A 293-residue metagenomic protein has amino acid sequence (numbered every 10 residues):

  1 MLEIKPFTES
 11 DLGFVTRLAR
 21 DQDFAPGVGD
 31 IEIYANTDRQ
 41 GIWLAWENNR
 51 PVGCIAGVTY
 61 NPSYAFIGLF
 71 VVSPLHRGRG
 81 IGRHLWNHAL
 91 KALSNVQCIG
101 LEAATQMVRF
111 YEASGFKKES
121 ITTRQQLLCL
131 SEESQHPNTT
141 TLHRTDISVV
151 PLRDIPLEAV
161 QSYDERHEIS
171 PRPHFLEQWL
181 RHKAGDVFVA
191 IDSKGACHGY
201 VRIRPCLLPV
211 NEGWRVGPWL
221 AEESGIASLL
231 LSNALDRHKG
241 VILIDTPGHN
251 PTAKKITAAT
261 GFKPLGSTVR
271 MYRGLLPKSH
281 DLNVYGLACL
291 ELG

Functional and structural regions predicted by a protein language model:
R17-G29, Y163-H174: Helix-loop element at the rim of GNAT/NAT acetyltransferase active sites that forms part of the acceptor-substrate
G27, E32-G53, Y64-F66, C98 (+2 more regions): A short helix-loop-beta-strand connector motif used in the catalytic cores of GNAT acetyltransferases and, in some
L44, R50-T59, A65-V71, V189 (+2 more regions): Conserved beta-strand in the GNAT
V72, G78-K91, A113, E223-D236 (+1 more regions): Conserved acetyl-CoA-binding loop-helix of GNAT-fold acetyltransferases
W86-E102, I121-Q126: Glycine/small-residue-rich loop that forms an oxyanion/phosphate-binding "nest" at active or ligand-binding sites
A103, F116-P137, P218-L220, V241-G293: Active-site/acyl-donor-binding loops of N-acyltransferases
F116-R215: Amide-forming acyltransferase catalytic core, primarily the GNAT-like/NAT-type and related acyltransferase folds
H198-V201, L208-T246: Flexible loop/N-cap segments at domain edges
